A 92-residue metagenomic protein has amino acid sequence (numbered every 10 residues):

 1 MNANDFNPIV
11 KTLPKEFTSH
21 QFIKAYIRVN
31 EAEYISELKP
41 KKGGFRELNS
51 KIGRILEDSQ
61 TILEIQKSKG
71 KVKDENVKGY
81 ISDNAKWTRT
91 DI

Functional and structural regions predicted by a protein language model:
M1-T12, E16, H20, R28 (+1 more regions): Phospho-regulated, low-complexity intrinsically disordered regions of nuclear gene-regulatory and chromatin-associated
I23: The alpha-helix within a helix-turn-helix
